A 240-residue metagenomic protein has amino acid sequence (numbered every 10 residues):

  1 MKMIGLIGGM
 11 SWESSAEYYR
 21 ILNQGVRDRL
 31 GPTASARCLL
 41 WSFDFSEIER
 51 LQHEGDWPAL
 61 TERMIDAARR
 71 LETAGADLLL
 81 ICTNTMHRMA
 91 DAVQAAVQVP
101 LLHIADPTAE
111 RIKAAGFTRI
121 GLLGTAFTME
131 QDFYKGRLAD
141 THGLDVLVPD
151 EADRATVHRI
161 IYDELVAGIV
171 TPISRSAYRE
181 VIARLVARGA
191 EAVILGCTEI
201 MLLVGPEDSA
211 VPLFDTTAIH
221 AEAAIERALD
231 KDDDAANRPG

Functional and structural regions predicted by a protein language model:
M1-G240: Non-catalytic structural scaffold of enzyme domains
